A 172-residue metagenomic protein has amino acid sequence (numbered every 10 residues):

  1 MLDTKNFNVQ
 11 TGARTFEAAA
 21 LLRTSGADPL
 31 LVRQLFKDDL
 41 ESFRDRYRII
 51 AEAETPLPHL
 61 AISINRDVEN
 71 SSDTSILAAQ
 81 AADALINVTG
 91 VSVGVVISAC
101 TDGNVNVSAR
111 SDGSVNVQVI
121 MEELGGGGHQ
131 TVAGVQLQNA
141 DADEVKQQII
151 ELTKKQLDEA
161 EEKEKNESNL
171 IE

Functional and structural regions predicted by a protein language model:
L2-E172: Hydrophobic helix-and-loop "lid/oligomerization" segment in the mid-to-C-terminal part of catalytic domains
